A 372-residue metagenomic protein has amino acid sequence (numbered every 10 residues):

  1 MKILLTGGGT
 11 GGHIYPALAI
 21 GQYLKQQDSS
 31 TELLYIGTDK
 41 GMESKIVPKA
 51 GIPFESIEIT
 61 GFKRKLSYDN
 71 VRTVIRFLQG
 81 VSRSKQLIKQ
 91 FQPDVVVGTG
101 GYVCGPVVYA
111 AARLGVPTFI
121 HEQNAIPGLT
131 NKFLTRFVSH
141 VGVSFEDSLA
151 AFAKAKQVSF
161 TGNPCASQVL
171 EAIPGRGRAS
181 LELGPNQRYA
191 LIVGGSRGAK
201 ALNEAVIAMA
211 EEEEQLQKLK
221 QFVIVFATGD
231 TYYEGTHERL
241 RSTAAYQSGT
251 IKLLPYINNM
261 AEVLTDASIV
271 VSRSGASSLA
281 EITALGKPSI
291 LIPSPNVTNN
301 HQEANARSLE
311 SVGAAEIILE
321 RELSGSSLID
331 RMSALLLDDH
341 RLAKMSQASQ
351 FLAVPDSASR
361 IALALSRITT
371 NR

Functional and structural regions predicted by a protein language model:
I3-G8, S30-R76, D230-G235, R321: Conserved nucleotide-sugar phosphate-binding/catalytic loop shared by glycosyltransferases and other
H13-K25: Short amphipathic alpha-helix
G41-K45, V95-L114: An aromatic- and histidine-rich active-site surface loop
M42, A112-G175: Active-site-proximal region of nucleotide-activated glycan assembly enzymes, centered on histidine/acidic-rich loops
I46, A50, P174-A179, L183-V270 (+3 more regions): Donor-nucleotide binding loops and adjacent catalytic segments primarily of GT-B fold Leloir glycosyltransferases
L114, T265-A267, E281-I292, V312: Conserved donor-binding/catalytic loop of nucleotide-activated donor transferases
R341-P355: A short, well-ordered alpha-helix in the C-terminal region of glycosyltransferases
V354-R372: C-terminal alpha-helical cap of glycosyltransferases
